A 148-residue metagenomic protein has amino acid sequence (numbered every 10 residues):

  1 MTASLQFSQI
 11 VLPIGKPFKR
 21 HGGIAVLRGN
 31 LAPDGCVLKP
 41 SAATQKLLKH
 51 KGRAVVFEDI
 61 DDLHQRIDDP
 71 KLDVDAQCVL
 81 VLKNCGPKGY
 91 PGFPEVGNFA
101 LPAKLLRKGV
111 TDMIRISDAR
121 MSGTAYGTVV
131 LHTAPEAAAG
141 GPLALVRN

Functional and structural regions predicted by a protein language model:
M1-E136, P142-N148: Catalytic or ion-coupling anion/metal-binding cores of large enzyme and transporter domains
